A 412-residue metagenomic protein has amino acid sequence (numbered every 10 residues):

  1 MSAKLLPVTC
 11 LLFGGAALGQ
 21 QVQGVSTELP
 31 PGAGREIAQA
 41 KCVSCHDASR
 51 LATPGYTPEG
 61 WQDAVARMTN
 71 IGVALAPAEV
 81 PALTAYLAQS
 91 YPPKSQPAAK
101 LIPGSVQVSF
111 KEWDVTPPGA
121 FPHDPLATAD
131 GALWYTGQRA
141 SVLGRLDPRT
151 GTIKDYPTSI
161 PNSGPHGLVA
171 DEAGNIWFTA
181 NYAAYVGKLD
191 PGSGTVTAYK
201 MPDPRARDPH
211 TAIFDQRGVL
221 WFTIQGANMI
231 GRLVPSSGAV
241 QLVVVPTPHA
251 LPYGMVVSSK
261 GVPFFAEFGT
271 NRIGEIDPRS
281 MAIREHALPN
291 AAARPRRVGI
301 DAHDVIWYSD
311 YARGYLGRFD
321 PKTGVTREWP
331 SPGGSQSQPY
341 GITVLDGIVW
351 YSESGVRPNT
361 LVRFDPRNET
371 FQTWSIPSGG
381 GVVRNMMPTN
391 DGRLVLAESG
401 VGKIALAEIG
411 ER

Functional and structural regions predicted by a protein language model:
G19-I37: Electrostatic cytochrome c docking/interface patches
Q39-S49, L83, L87: The canonical Cys-X-X-Cys-His
N70-A99, P122, G131, G174: C-terminal capping alpha-helices of c-type cytochrome domains
L101-G119: A short helix->beta-strand "capping" segment at the edge of beta-propeller domains
P118-D130, P161-A173, P204-R217, T247-P263 (+5 more regions): Beta-rich, blade/repeat-based domains predominating in secreted/periplasmic proteins but also intracellular
L133-R139, I176-Y182, L220-G226, P263-G269 (+3 more regions): Conserved beta-strand positions in repeat-built beta-propeller and related beta-rich domains
D147-G151, D190-G194, V234-G238, D277-M281 (+3 more regions): Short loop/turn segments that connect beta-strands within beta-propeller blades
G381-R412: Blade-level signature of beta-propeller repeat domains, shared across WD40, Kelch, NHL, RCC1 and BNR/Asp-box propellers
